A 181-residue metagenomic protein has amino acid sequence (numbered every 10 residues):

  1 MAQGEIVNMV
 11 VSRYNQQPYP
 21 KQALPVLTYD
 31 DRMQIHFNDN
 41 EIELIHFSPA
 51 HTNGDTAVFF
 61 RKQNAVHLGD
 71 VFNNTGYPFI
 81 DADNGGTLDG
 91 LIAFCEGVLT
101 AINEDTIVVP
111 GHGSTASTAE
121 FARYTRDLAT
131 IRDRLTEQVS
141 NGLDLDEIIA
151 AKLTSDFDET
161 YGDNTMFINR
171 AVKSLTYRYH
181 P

Functional and structural regions predicted by a protein language model:
M1, V7-Y14, T100-A101, T115-P181: Accessory terminal helices/loops
M1-F47, C95, I102: Metallo-beta-lactamase
P18-P20, P25, P78, P110 (+1 more regions): Proline-rich intrinsically disordered, low-complexity coils
L24, T75, K152: Residue-level signal for pocket-adjacent positions within structured domains
Q34, E41, H46-A50, G54-R126 (+1 more regions): Metallo-beta-lactamase
